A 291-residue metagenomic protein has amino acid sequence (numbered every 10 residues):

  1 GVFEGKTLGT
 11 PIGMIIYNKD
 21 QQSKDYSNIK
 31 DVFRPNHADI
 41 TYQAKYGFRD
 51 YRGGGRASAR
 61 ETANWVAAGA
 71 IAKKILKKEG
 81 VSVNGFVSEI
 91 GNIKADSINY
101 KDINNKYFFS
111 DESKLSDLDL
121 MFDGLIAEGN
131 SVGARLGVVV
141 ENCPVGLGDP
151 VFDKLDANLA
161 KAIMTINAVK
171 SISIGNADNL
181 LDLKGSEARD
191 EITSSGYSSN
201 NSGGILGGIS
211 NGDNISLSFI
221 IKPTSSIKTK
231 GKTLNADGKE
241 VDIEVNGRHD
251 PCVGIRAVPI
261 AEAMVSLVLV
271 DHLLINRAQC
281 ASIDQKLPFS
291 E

Functional and structural regions predicted by a protein language model:
G1-F3, R49-E61, V145-D149, S202-L206 (+1 more regions): A short glycine/serine-rich beta->alpha loop
G1-T41: Glycine-rich, N-terminal phosphate-binding loop and its surrounding beta-alpha-beta segment
K30-R56, G231-P251: Short acidic, glycine/tyrosine-flanked loop/strand segments centered on an H-E-D-like triad
K45-V151: Glycine-rich, mobile lid/loop segments that gate access to catalytic sites or pores
A59-V81, D153, A157-K161, D213-I221 (+1 more regions): Alpha-helical support elements that line or immediately flank enzyme active sites and cofactor-binding pockets
G129-E240: Glycine-rich anion/phosphate-binding loop at the beta-strand->alpha-helix junction
S226-E291: Internal helix-turn-beta structural module
